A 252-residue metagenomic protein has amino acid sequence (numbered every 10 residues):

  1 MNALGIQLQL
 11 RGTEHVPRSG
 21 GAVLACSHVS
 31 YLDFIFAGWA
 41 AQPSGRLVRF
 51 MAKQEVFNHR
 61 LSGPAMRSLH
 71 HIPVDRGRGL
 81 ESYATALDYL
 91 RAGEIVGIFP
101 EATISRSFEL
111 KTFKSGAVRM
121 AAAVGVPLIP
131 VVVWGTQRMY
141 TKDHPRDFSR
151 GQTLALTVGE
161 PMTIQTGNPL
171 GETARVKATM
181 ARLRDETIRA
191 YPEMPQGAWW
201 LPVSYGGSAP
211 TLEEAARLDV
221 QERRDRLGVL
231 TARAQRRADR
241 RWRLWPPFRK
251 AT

Functional and structural regions predicted by a protein language model:
M1-G20: A short, well-structured juxtamembrane/interface segment
M1-G5, P73-G77, R106-S107: Short, flexible loop segments at the rims of nucleotide/cofactor-binding pockets, characterized by
M1-Q7, N58-L69, D147-G151, K250-A251: Alpha-helical membrane-targeting segments
L10, H59, L80-Y83: Structural motif corresponding to alpha-helix initiation and N-cap regions
L10-R11, I72-D75, I164: Short acidic-hydrophobic, aromatic-tinged amphipathic segments that line or gate anion-handling sites
P17-R78: Catalytic core of membrane glycerolipid acyltransferases/transacylases, capturing the structured, soluble-facing
L80-T252: Non-catalytic C-terminal accessory region of glycerolipid acyltransferases and related lyso-lipid remodeling enzymes
